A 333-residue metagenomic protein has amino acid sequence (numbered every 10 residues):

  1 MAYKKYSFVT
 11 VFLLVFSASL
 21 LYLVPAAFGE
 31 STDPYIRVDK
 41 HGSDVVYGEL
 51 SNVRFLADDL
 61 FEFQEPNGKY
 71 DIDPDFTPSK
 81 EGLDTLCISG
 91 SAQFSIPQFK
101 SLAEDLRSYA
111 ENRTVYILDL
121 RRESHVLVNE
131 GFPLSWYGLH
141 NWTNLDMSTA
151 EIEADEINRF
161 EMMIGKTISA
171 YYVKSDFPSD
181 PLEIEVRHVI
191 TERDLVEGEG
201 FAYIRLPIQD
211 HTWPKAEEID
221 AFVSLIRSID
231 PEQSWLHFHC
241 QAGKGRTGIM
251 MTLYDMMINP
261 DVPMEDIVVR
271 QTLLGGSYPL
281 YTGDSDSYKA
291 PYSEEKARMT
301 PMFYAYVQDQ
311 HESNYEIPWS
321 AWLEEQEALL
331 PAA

Functional and structural regions predicted by a protein language model:
A2-F12: Bacterial N-terminal signal peptides that target proteins for export
F16-H237, I249-A333: Cys-dependent protein tyrosine phosphatase-like superfamily
G243: Conserved G/P- and acidic residue-centered "switch" motifs that form tight phosphate/ATP-binding loops in soluble
R246: Conserved lysine of the Walker
